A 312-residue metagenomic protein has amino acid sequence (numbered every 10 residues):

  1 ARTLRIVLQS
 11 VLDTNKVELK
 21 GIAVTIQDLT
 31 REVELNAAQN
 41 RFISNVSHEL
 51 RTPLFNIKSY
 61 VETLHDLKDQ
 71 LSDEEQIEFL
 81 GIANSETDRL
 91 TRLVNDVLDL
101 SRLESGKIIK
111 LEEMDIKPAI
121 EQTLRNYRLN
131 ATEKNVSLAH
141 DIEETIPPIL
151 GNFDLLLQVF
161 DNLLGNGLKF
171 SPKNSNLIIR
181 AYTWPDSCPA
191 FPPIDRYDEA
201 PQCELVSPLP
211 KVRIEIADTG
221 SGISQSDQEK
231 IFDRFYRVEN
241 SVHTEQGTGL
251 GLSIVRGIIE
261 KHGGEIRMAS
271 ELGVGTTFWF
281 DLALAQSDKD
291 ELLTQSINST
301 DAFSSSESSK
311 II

Functional and structural regions predicted by a protein language model:
R5-V7, E112-R125: A conserved beta-strand-to-alpha-helix junction within the catalytic ATP-binding
S85-L90: Short alpha-helical segment of the dimerization/phosphotransfer core of two-component systems
S105-K110, P148-G151: Conserved micro-motifs of the catalytic ATP-binding
E112-D115, T132, S137-P147, Y182-W184: Conserved catalytic submotifs in the C-terminal HATPase_c
I116, G222-K230: Short helix N-cap motif at coil->helix boundaries in the Bergerat
G167-L168: Short helix-loop "hinge" at the ATP-lid/N-box region of the Bergerat-fold HATPase_c
